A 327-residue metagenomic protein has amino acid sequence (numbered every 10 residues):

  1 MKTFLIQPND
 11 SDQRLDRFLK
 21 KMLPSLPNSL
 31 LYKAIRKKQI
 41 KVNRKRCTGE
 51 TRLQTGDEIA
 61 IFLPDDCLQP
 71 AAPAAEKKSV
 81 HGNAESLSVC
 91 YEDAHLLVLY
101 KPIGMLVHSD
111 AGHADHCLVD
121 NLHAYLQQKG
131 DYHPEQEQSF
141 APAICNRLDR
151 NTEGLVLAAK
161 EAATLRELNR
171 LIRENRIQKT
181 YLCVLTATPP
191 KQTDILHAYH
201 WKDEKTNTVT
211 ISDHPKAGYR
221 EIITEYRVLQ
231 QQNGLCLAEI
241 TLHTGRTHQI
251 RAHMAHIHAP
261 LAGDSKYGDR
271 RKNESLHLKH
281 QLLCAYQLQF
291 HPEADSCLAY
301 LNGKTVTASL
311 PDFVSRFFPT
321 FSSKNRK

Functional and structural regions predicted by a protein language model:
M1-K327: RNA pseudouridine synthases
